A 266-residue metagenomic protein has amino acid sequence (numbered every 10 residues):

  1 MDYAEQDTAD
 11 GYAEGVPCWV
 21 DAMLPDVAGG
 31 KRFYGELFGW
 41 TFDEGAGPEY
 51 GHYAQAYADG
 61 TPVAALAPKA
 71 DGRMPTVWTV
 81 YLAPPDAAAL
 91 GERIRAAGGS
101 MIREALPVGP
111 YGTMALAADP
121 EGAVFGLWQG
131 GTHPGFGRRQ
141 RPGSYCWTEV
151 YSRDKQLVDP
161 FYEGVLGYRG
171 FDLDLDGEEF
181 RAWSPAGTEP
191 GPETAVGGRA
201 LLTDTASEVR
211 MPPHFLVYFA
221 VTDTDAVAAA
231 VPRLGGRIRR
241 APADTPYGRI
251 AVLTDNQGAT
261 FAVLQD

Functional and structural regions predicted by a protein language model:
M1-A13, G99-C146, V150, D172-P192 (+3 more regions): Vicinal oxygen chelate
M1-G15, D21-T61, A96, L106-G112 (+4 more regions): Core segments of cupin and vicinal oxygen chelate
V16-P25, Y53-A56, K69-R93, T113-A118 (+3 more regions): Vicinal oxygen chelate
L24, L37, L66, L82 (+12 more regions): Generic detector of leucine side chains in alpha-helical contexts
G30-R32, L66, L90-E92, V158 (+3 more regions): Short acidic, gly/pro-rich beta-turn/loop elements at beta-sheet edges and active-site/ligand-binding grooves
K31, E36, P213-V217, A259: Short non-domain terminal segments
G45-R139: Active-site-adjacent scaffolding segments
G197: Catalytic zinc-binding patch centered on the HExxH motif and its immediate surroundings that defines zinc-dependent
